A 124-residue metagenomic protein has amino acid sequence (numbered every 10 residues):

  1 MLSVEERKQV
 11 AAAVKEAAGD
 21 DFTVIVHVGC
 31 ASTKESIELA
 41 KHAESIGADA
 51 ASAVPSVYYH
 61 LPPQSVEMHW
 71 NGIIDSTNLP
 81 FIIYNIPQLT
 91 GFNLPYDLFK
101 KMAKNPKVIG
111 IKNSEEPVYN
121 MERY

Functional and structural regions predicted by a protein language model:
M1-N93, F99: Active-site beta->alpha loop and helix N-cap motifs at the rims of alpha/beta catalytic domains
I74-S76, P87-Y124: Catalytic alpha/beta core domains of metabolic enzymes, predominantly
